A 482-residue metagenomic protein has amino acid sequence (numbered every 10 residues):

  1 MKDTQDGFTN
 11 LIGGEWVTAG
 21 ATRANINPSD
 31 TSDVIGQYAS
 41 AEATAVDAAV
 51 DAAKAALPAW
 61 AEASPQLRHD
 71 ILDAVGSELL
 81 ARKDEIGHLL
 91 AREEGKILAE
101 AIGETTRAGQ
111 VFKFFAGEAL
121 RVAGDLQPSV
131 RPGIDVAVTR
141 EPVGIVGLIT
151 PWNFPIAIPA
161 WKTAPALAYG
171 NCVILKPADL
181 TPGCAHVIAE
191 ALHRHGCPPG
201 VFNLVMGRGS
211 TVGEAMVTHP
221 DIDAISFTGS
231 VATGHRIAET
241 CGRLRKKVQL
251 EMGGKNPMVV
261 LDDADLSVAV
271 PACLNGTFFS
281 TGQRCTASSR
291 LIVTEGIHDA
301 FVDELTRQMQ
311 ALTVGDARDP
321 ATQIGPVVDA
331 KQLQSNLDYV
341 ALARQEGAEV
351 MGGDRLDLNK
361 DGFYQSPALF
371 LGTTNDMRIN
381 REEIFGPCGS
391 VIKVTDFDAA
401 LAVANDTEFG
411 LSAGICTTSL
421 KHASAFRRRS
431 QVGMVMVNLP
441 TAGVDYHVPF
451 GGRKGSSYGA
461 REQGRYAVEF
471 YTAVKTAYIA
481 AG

Functional and structural regions predicted by a protein language model:
M1-D30: Hydrophobic face of amphipathic alpha-helices that form TPR/SEL1-like repeat modules and related alpha-solenoid
T31-G36, I222, V259, T313 (+4 more regions): Conserved C-terminal structural/oligomerization subdomain of aldehyde/semialdehyde dehydrogenase
T31-V122: Glycine-rich loop-to-alpha-helix module at the N-terminal edge of alpha/beta enzyme cores
S32, R68, L90, F112 (+9 more regions): Residue-level signal for inorganic ion chemistry
I35-A41, A56-E62, L148, M258-L261 (+5 more regions): Short, well-ordered beta-strand elements within core beta-sheets of diverse protein domains
L57, A61, G76-K83, G87 (+18 more regions): Structural signal for hydrophobic packing residues in well-ordered secondary-structure cores of soluble enzyme domains
G124-V268, V394: Rossmann-like NAD(P) dinucleotide-binding subdomain of oxidoreductase/dehydrogenase enzymes
A224, A232-T374, V437, A481: ALDH superfamily catalytic-core signature
